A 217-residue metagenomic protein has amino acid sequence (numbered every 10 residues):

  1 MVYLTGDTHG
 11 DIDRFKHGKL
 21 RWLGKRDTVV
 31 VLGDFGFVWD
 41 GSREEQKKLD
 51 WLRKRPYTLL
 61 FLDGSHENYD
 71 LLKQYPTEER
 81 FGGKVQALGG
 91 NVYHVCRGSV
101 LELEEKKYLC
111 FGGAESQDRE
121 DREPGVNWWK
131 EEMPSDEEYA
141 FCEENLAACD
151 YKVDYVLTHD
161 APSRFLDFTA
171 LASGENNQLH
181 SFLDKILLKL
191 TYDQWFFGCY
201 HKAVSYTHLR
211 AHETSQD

Functional and structural regions predicted by a protein language model:
M1-Y3: Extreme N-terminal starter segment of soluble prokaryotic enzymes
T5, G10-L103, A172, F182-L183 (+1 more regions): Core catalytic region of metal-dependent phosphoesterases/phosphodiesterases, especially metallo-beta-lactamase-like
H9, F35-G36, S65-N68, A114-E115 (+2 more regions): Catalytic metal-binding/acid-base residues of hydrolase active sites
G83, G90, L103-G174: Active-site-proximal loop/helix segment associated with metal-binding centers of metalloenzymes
F141-A147, Q178-L188: A short, acidic, amphipathic alpha-helical segment used as a generic capping/interface helix at domain edges
V153, T158, T191-Y192, F197: Proline-aspartate-enriched helix->loop->beta-strand connector
T207-T214: Conserved small/polar residues in nucleotide/adenosyl-binding loops
